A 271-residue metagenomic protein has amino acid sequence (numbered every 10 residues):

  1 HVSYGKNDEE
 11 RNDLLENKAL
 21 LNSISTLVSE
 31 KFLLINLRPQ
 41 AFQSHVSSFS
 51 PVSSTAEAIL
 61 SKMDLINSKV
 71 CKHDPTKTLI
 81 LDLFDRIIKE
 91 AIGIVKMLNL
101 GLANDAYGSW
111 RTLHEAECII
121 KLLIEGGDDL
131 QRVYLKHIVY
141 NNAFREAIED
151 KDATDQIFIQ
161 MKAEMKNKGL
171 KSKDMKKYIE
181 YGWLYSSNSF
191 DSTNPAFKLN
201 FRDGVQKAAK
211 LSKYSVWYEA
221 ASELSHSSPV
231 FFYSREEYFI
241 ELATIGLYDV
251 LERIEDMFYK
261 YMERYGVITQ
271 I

Functional and structural regions predicted by a protein language model:
H1-C71, K136-I271: Secondary-shell segments that build the walls of catalytic and ion/ligand-binding clefts
F49, L102, G126-G127: Short, solvent-exposed helix-helix connector turns and helix-capping sites enriched in acidic/polar residues
A58-K121: Long, hydrophobic/aromatic-enriched structural stretches that serve as scaffold segments
N99-L102, A106, V133, D150 (+1 more regions): Short capping loops/turns at secondary-structure boundaries
E117-E125, S228-P229, Y265: A generic secondary-structure signal for well-formed alpha-helical elements
I124-D128, R132: Predominantly late transmembrane helices and immediately cytosolic-facing juxtamembrane segments
